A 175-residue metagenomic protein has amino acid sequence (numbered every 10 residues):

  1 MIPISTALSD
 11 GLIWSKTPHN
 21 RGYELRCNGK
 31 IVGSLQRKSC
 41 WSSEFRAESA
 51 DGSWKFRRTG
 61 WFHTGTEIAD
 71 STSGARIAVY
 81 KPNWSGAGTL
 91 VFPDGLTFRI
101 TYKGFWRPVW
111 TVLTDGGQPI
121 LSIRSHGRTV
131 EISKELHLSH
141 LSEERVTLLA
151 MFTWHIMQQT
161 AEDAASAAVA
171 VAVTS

Functional and structural regions predicted by a protein language model:
M1-S175: Intrinsically disordered, low-complexity proline/glycine-rich segments
